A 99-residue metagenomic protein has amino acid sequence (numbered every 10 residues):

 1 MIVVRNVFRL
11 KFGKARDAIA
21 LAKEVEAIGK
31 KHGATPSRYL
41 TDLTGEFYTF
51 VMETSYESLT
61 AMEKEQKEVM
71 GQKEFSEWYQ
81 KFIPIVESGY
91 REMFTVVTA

Functional and structural regions predicted by a protein language model:
M1-I2, A99: Absolute protein N-terminus
I2-R9, R38-M70: Short, well-ordered beta-strand segments in beta-rich or mixed alpha/beta enzyme and ligand-binding folds
R9-A20: Short, surface-exposed ligand-recognition loops at beta-strand->loop->(often short) alpha-helix junctions that present
F12-G13, H32-G33, S58-L59: Short acidic-aromatic low-complexity motifs
D17, A61-K64, E77: Short, solvent-exposed alpha-helical surface patches in well-structured domains
A22, Q66, Y79: Short, flexible helix/strand-to-coil boundary loops that buttress conserved ligand/catalytic motifs in alpha/beta
I28-V51, S76-A99: Glycine-rich beta-strand-turn "strand-cap" elements at beta-sheet edges
